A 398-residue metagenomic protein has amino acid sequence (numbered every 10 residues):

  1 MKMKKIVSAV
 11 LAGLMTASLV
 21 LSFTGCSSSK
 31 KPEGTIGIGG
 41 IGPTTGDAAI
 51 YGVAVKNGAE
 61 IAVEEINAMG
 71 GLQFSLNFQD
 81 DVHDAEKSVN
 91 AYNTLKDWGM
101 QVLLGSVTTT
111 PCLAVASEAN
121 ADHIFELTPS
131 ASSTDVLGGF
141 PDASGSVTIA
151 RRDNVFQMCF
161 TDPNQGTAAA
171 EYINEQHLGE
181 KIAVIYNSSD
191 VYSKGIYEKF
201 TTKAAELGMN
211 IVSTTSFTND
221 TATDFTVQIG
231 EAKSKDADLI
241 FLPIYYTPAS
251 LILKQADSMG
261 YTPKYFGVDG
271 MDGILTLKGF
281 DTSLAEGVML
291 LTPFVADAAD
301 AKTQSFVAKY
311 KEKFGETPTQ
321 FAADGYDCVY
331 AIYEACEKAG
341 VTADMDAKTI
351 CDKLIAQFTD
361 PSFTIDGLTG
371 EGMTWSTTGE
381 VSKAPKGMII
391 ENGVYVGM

Functional and structural regions predicted by a protein language model:
K2-M3, C26-M398: Extracytosolic ligand-binding ectodomains
M3-S27: Sec-dependent N-terminal signal peptides of Gram-positive bacterial secreted proteins and lipoproteins
